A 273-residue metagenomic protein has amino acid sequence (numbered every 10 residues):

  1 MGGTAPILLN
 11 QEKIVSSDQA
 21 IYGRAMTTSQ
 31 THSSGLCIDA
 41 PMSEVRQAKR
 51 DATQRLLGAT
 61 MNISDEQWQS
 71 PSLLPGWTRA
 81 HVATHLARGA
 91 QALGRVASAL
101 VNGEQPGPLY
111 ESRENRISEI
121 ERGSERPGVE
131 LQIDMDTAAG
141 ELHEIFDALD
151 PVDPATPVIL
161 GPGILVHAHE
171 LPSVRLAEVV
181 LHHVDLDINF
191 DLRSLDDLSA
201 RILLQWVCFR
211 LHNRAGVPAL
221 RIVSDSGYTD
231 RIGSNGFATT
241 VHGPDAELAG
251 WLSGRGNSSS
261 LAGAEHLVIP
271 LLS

Functional and structural regions predicted by a protein language model:
G2-G3: Residue-identity detector for glycine
K13-V45, S98-P106, A148-S273: Structured surface interface patches that mediate subunit assembly and partner/cofactor docking
Q19-L74, T84: Basic, Lys/Arg-rich alpha-helical nucleic-acid-recognition elements, primarily the DNA-binding modules of transcription
T53-L57, M61, A90-G94, D136-D147 (+2 more regions): Structural signal for well-ordered, non-membrane alpha-helices
G58-T78, A148-I164: Helix-loop segments that flank and shape redox-cofactor active sites
A83-R113: Conserved alpha-helical segments that form or flank metal/cofactor-binding pockets of metalloenzymes
R116-D153, E170-R175, P218-R221: Acidic/histidine-rich alpha-helical segments that form the ligand environment of transition-metal centers
